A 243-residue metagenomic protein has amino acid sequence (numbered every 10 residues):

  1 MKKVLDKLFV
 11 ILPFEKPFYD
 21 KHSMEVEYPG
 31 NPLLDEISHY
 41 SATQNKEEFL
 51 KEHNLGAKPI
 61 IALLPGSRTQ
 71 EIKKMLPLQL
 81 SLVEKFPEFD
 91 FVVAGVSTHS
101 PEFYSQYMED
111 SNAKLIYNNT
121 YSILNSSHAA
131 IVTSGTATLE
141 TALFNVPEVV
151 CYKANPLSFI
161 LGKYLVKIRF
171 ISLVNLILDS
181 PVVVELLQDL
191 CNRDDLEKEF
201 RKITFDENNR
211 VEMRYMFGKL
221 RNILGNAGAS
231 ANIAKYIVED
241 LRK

Functional and structural regions predicted by a protein language model:
M1-K243: Nucleotide-activated sugar donor-binding and catalytic core shared by glycosyltransferases and related lipid-linked
